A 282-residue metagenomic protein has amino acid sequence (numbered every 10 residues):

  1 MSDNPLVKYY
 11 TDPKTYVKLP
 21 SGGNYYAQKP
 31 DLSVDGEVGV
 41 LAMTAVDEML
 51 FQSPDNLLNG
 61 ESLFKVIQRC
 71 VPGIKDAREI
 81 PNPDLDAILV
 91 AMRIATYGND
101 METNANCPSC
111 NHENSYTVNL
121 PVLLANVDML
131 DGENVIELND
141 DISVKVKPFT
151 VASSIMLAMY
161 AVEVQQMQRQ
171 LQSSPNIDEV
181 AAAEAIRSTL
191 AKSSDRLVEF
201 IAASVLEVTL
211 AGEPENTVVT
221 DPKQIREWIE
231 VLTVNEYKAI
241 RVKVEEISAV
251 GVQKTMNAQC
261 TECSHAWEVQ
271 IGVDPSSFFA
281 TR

Functional and structural regions predicted by a protein language model:
M1-R282: Long C-terminal interaction/binding lobes of large macromolecular proteins
